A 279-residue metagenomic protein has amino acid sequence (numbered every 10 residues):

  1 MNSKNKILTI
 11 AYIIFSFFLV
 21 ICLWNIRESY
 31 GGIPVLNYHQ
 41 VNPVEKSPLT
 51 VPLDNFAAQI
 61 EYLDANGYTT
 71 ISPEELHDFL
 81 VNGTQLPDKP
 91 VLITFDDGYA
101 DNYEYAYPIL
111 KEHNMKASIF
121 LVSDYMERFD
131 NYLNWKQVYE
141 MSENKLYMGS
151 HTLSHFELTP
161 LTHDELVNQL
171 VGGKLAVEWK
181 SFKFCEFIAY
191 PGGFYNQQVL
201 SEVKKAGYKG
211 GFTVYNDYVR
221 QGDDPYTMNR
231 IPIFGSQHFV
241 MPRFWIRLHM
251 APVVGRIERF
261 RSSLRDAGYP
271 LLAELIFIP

Functional and structural regions predicted by a protein language model:
K4-T94, Y99-D101, P160-P279: C-terminal active-site subregion of NodB/CE4 polysaccharide deacetylases
L36-Y38, Y147-H155: Histidine-centered catalytic micro-motifs
Q40-V44, D124, S154-F156: A short, flexible beta-alpha/helix-coil linker loop
T94-D97, D101-N102, I109-E112, K116-A117: Hydrophobic alpha-helical segments and helix pairs
Y107-N114, L133-G149: Acidic (Asp/Glu)-rich catalytic clusters
N114-W135: A short, conserved beta-to-alpha structural element at the edge of catalytic cores that scaffolds binding
F120, H151, G211-T213: Short beta-strand and adjacent tight-turn residues that come in two discontinuous sequence segments and form the edges
E127-R128, F156-P160: Short, small-residue-enriched loops and turns at beta-alpha junctions that line or gate enzyme active sites
